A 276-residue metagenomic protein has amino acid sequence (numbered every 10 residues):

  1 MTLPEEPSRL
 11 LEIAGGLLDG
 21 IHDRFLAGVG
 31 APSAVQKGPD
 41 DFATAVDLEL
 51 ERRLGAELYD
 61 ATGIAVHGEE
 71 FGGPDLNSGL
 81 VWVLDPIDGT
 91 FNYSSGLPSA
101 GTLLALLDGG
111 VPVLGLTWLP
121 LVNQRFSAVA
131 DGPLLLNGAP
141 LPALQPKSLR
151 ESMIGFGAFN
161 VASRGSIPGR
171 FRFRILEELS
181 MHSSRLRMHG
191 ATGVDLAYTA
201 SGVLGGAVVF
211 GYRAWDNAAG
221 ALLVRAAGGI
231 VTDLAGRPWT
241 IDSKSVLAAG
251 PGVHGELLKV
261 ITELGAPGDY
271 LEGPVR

Functional and structural regions predicted by a protein language model:
M1-I87, G268-R276: N-terminal subdomain of lithium-sensitive/metallo-dependent phosphomonoesterases centered on the IMPase/IPPase/PAP
I21, F25, D47, E57-L58 (+7 more regions): Residue-level signal for inorganic ion chemistry
G63, G79-V81, V113, S152 (+1 more regions): Conserved acidic residues
G68-E70, G138, G190: Short loop/edge segments at beta-strand edges and connector loops that shape dinucleotide/nucleotide cofactor-binding
P74-L76, S95, S127, Q145-S148 (+1 more regions): Solvent-exposed alpha-helices and their adjacent loops that cap or buttress functional pockets in soluble metabolic
L76-G132: DPxDG-like acidic metal-binding loop motif
G109, N137-G138: Short strand-turn-strand beta-turns centered on an Asx-Gly dipeptide
P142-R276: An extended, acidic
